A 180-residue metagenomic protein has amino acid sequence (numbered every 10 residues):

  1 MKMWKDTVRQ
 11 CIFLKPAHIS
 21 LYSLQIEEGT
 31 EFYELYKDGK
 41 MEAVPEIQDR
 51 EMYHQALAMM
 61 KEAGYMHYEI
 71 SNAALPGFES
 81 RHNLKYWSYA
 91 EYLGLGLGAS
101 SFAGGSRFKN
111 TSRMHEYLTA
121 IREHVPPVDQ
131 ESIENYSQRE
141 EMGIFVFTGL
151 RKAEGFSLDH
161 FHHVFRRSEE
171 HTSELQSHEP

Functional and structural regions predicted by a protein language model:
M1-R167: C-terminal scaffold of the Radical SAM
E170-P180: Single conserved hydrophobic/aromatic residue that forms the stacking wall/gate of nucleotide- or nucleobase-binding
